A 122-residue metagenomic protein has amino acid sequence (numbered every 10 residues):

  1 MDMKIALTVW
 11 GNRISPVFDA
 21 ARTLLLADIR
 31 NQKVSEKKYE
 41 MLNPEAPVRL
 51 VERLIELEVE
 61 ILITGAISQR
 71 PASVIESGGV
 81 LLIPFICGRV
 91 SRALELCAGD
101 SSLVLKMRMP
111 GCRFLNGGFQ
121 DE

Functional and structural regions predicted by a protein language model:
M1-E45, R49, R53-L57, E76-E122: Non-catalytic interface/targeting segments
E60-L82: Acidic/His-rich segments in extracytoplasmic proteins that coordinate ligands and/or metal ions
